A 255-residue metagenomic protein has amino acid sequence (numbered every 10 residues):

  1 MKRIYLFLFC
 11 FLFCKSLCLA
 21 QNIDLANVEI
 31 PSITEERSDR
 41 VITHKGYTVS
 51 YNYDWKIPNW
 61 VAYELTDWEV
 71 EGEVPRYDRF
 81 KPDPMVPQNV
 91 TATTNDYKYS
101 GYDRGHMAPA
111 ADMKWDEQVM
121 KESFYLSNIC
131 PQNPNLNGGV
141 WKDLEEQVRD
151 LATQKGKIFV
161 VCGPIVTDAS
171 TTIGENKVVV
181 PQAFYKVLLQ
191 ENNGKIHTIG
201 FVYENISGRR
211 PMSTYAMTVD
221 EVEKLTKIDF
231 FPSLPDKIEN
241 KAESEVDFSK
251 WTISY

Functional and structural regions predicted by a protein language model:
M1-N22: Bacterial Sec-dependent N-terminal signal peptides
C18-Y255: Domain-level detector for secreted/extracellular nuclease and nuclease-toxin modules, and for the ENPP-like C-terminal
